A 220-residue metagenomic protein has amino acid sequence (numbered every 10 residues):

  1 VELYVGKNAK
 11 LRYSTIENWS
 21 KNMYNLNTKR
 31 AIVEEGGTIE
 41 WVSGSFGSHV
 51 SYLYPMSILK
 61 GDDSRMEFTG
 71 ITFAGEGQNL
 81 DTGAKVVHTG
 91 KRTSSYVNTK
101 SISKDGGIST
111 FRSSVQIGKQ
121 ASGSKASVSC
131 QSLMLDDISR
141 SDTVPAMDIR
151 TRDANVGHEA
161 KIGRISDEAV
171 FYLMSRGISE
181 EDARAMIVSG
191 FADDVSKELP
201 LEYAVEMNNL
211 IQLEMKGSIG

Functional and structural regions predicted by a protein language model:
V1-I178, S196-G220: Conserved beta-strand/loop scaffold segments within soluble protein domains that form the structured core and edges
